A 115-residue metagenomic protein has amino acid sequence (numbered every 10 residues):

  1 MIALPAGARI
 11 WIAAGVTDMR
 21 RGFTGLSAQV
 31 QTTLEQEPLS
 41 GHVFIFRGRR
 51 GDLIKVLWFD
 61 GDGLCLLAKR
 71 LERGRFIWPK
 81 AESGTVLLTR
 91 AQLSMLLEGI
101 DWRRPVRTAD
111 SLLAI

Functional and structural regions predicted by a protein language model:
M1-I115: Polybasic/polar functional segments that serve as interface/processing modules
